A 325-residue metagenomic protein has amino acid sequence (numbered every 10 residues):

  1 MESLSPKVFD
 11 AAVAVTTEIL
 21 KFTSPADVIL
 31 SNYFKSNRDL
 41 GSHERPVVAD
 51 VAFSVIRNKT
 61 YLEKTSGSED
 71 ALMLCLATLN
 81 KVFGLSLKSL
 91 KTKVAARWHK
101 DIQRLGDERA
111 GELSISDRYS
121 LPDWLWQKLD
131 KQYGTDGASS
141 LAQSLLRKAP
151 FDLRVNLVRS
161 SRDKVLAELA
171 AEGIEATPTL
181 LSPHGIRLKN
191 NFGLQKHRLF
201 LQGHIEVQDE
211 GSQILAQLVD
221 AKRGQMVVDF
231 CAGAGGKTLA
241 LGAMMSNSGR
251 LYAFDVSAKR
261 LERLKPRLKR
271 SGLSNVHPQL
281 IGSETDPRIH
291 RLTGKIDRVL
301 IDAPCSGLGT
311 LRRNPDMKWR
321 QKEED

Functional and structural regions predicted by a protein language model:
M1-Q195, M245, K295: Class I Rossmann-like S-adenosyl-L-methionine
D163-D325: Rossmann-like S-adenosyl-L-methionine
